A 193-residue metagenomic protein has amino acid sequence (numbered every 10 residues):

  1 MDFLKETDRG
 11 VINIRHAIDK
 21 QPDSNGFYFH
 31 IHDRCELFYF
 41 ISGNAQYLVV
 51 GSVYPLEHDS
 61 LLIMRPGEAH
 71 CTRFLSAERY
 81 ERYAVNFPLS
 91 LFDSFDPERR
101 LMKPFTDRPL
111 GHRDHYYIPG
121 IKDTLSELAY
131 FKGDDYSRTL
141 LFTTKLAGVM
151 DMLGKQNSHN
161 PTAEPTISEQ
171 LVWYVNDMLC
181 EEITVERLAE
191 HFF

Functional and structural regions predicted by a protein language model:
M1-Q21, P66-Y136, M150-K155: A hydrophobic/aromatic-rich effector-binding and dimerization subdomain of bacterial HTH-type transcriptional regulators
L4, Q21-H32: Short beta-strand/loop turn elements enriched in aromatics
H30-Y47: Short, conserved beta-strand element in jelly-roll/cupin
G43, G120-F131, I167-M178: Solvent-exposed, amphipathic alpha-helical segments
N44-Q46, V53, A69, L91: Structural motif
G51-R65: Short acidic-glycine-tyrosine-enriched beta hairpin
D114-Y117, F131-F142, N160, E164 (+1 more regions): Residue-level recognition of alpha-helical structural elements
S158-F193: A short, Lys/Arg-enriched amphipathic alpha-helix from helix-turn-helix/homeodomain DNA-binding modules
